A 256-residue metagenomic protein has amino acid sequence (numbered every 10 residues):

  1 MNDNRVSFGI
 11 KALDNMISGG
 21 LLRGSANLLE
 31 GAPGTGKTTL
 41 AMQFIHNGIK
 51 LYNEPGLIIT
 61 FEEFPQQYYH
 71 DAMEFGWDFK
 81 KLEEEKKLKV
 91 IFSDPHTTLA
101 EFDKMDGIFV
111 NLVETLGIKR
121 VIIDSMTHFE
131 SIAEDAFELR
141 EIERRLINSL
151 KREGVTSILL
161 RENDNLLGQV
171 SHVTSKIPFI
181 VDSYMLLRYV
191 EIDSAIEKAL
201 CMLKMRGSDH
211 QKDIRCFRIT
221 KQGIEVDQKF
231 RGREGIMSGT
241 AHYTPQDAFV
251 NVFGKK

Functional and structural regions predicted by a protein language model:
M1-G9: Positively charged, low-complexity intrinsically disordered leader regions
M1-N2, R206-K256: C-terminal regions of RecA-like/P-loop NTPase motor modules
F8-G20: Pre-Walker A adenine-sensing motif
N27, A32-L99: Conserved P-loop
N27, F102-I180, Y184, I192: P-loop NTPase motor core
E62-Q66, P95-L99, T127-F129, S157 (+5 more regions): Conserved nucleotide-binding/hydrolysis micro-motifs of P-loop NTPases
Q169-T174, R188-Y189, K198-A199, D213-I214: Short beta-alpha junctions and helix-cap segments that line functional grooves
